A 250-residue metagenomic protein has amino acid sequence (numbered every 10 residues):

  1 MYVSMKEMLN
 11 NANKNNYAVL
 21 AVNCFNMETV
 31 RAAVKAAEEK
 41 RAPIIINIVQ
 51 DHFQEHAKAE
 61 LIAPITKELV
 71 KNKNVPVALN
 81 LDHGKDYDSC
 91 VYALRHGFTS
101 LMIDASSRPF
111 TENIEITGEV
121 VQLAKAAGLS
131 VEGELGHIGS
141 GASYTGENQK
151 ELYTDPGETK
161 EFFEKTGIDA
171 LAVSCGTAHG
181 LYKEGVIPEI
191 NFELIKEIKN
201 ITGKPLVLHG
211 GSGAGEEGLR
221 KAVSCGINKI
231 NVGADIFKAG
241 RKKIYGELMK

Functional and structural regions predicted by a protein language model:
V3-N15, M27-H52, A57-P76, G84-T202 (+3 more regions): Alpha/beta enzyme core
V19-N23, L79-N80, M102, L206-H209 (+1 more regions): Short catalytic-loop micro-motif centered on adjacent basic/acidic residues
L248-K250: Extended, intrinsically disordered, low-complexity segments
